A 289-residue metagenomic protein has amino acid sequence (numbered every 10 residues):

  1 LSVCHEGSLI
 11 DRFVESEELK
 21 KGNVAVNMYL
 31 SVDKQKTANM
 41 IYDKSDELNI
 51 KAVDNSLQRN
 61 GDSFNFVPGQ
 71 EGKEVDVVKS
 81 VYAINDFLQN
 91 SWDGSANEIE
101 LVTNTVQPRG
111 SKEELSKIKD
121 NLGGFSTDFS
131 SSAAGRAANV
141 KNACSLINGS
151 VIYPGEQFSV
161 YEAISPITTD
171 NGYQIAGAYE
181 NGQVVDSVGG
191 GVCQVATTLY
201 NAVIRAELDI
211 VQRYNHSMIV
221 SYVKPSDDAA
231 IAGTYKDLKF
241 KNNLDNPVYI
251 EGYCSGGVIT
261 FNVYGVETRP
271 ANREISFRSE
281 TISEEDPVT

Functional and structural regions predicted by a protein language model:
V3-E6, D11, Y29-T289: Well-ordered beta-sheet/strand-loop patches within structured domains
V14-L19, L57: Short, flexible, solvent-exposed loop/turn segments with mixed acidic/basic and small polar residues
E17-N27: Feature for intrinsically disordered/low-complexity regulatory segments and propeptides
